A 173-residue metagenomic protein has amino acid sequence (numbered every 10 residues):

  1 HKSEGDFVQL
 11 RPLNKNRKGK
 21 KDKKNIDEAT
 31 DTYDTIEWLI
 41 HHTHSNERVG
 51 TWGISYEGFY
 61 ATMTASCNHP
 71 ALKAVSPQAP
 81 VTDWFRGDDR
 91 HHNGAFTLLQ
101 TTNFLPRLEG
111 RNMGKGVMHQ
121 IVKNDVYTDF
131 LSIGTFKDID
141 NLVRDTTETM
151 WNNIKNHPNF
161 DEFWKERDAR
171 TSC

Functional and structural regions predicted by a protein language model:
H1-H41, D89-R90, F96: Cap/lid segment of the alpha/beta-hydrolase catalytic domain
K2-D6, E57-A61, V81-G87, N93: Flexible loop/turn segments at secondary-structure boundaries
N14-K18, S66-N68, K73-C173: Accessory cap/linker subdomain of secreted extracellular hydrolases
D22-N25, I54, A65, M150: Hydrophobic alpha-helical scaffolding
T30-Y33, F59, P158: A structural signal for well-ordered alpha-helical segments within the folded catalytic domains of diverse enzymes
E37-I40, Y56-H69, P80: Short glycine-enriched nucleophile-adjacent loop and the immediately C-terminal alpha-helix near the catalytic center
I40-T43, D168: Structural motif corresponding to the C-terminal cap of alpha-helices
T43-Y56: Alpha/beta-hydrolase fold nucleophile elbow
